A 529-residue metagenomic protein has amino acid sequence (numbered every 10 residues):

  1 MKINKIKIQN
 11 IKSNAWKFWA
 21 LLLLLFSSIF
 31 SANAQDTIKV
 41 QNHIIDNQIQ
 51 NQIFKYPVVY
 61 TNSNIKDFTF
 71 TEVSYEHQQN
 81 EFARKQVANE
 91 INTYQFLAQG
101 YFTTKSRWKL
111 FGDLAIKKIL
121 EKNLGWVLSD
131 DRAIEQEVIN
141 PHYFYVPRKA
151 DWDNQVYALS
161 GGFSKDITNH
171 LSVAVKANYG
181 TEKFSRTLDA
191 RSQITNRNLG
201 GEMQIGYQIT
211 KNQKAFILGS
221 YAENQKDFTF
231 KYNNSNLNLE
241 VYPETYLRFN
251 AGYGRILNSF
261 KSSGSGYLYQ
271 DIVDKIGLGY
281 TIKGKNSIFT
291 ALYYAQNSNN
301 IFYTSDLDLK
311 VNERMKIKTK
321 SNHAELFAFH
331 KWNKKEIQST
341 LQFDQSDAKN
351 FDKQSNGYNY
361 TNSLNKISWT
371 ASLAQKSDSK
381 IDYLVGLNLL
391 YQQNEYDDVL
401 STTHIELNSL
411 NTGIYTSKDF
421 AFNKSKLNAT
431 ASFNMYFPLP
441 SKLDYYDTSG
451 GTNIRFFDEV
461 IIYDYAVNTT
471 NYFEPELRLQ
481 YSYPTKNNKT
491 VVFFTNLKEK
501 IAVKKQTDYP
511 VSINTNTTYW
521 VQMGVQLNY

Functional and structural regions predicted by a protein language model:
T37-I38, K211, N516-Y529: Outer-membrane beta-barrel "beta-signal"
I65-T71, S106-G112, N169-V173, K211-A215 (+6 more regions): Outer-envelope beta-barrel architecture signal
T71-H77, G112-K118, V175-T181, I217-E223 (+7 more regions): Transmembrane beta-barrel strands of outer-membrane/channel proteins
E81-A88, N123-S129, F184-S192, F228-N234 (+6 more regions): Outer-membrane beta-barrel translocator domains and adjoining extracellular loop/strand segments of Gram-negative
V87-E90, A150-D153, R191-T195, G266-I272 (+5 more regions): Replace "Gram-negative outer membrane beta-barrel proteins" with "bacterial and organellar outer membrane beta-barrel
V87-Q95, A150-T168, A174, I194 (+5 more regions): Outer-membrane beta-barrel transmembrane strands
A98-F102, L159-K165, G201-Y207, I276-G284 (+7 more regions): Residues on the lipid-exposed face of transmembrane beta-strands in outer-membrane beta-barrel proteins
F249-Y391: Long, internal scaffold/assembly segments composed of regular secondary structure
